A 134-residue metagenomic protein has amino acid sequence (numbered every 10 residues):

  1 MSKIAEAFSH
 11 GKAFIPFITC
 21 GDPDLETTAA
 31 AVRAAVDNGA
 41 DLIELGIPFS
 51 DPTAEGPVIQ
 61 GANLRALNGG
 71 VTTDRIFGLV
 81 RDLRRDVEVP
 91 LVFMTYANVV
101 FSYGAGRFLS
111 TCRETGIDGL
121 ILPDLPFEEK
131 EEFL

Functional and structural regions predicted by a protein language model:
M1-I18, R81-R85: N-terminal amphipathic alpha-helix/helix-capping segment at the start of soluble metabolic enzymes
H10-F14, G39-D41, V87-L91, G116-G119: Short, well-ordered coil/turn segments that N-cap beta-strands
F14-T28, V92-G104: Active-site mouth loops of central-metabolism enzymes
P16, A35, I43-G46, C112: Conserved, mostly hydrophobic/aromatic
L25-A35, F108: Catalytic cores of alpha/beta
E55-T73: Glycine-rich tight-turn/loop motif centered on a GG-T
G56, F77-M94, V100-R113, P126-F133: N-terminal active-site wall of soluble small-molecule enzyme domains
N68-V71, G116-E129, L134: Catalytic beta/alpha-barrel core
